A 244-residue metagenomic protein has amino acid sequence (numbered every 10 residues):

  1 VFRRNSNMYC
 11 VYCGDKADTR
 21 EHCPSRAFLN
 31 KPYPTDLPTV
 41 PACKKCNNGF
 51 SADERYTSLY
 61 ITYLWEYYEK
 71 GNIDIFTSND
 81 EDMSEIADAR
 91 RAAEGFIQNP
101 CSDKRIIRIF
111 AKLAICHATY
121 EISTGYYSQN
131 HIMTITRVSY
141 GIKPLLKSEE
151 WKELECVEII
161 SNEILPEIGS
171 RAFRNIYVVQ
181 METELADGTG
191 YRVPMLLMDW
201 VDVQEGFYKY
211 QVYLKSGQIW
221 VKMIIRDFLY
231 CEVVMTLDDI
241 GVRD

Functional and structural regions predicted by a protein language model:
V1-Y9, T124, H131: Short, charged surface segments at domain edges that flank catalytic/cofactor-binding sites
S6-T39, R55-Y56: Histidine-centered nuclease catalytic patch
P38-P41, A52, I73, S78-E81: Glycine- and acidic-residue-rich phosphate-binding/metal-coordinating active-site segment common to enzymes that handle
T39-I61: Short Cys/His-centered divalent metal-binding micro-motifs
C46, I61-D80: A broadly used, surface-exposed interaction patch
N79-C116: Short flanking/linker segments adjacent to small metal-binding domains or redox-active Cys/His motifs
I107-D244: C-terminal, charged low-complexity interaction regions
